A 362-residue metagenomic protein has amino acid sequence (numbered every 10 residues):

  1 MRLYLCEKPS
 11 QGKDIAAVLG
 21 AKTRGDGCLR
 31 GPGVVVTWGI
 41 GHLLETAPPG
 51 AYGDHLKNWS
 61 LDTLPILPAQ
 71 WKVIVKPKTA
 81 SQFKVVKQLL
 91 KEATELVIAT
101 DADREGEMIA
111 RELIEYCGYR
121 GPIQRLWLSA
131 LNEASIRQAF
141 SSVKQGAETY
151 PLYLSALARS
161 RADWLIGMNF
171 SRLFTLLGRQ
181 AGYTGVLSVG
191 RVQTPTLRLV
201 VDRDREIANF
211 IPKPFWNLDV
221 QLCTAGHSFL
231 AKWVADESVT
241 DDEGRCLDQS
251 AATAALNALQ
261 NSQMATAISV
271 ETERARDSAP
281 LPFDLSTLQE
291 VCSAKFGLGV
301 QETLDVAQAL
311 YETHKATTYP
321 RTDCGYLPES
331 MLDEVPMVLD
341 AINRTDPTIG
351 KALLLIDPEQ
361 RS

Functional and structural regions predicted by a protein language model:
M1, D163-V186: Glycine-rich loop/turn
M1-M168: Intrinsically disordered, low-complexity regulatory segments
L5, K76-T79, A99-R104, A130 (+7 more regions): Conserved phosphate/pyrophosphate-binding and hydrolysis machinery centered on Walker-type P-loop NTPases, extending
Q11, I15, K78-L89, E105-L113 (+14 more regions): Helical mechanochemical/support elements of P-loop NTPase systems and associated helical scaffolds
L19, T23, C117-G121, K144 (+6 more regions): A generic secondary-structure signal for well-formed alpha-helical elements
V35, L43-V75, T184-E312, D340 (+2 more regions): Long, highly charged, low-complexity internal segments
S129-S135, L285-S286, V306-T317, R321: Short, conserved phosphate-binding/catalytic loop or strand-edge motifs used in phosphoryl-/nucleotidyl-transfer
T149-A156, D163-N169, T175, T313-S362: Extended, highly charged linker/hinge segments and catalytic-adjacent loops that couple domains and form adaptable
